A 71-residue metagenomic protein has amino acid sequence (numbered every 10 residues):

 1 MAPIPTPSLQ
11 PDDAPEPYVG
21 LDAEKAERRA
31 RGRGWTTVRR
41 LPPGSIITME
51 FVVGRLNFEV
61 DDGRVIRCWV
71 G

Functional and structural regions predicted by a protein language model:
M1-S45, M49-V52, I66: N-terminal non-globular leader segments, chiefly Sec-dependent signal peptides
V53-V70: C-terminal edge-of-domain segments
